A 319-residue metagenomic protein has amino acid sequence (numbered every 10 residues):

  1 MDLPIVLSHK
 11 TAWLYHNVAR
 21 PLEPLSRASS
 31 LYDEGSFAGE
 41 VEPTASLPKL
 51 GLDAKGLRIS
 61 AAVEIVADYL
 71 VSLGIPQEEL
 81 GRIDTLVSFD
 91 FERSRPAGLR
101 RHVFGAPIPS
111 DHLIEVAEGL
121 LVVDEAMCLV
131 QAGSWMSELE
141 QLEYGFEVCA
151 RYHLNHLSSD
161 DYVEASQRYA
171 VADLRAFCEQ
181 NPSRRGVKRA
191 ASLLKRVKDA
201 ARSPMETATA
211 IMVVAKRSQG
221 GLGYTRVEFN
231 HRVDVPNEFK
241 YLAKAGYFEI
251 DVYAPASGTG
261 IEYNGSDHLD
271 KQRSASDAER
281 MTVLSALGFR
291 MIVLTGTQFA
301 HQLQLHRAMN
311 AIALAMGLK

Functional and structural regions predicted by a protein language model:
M1-G186: Short gly/ser-rich loop at a beta-strand->alpha-helix junction or flexible surface loop bordering the NTP-binding
E164-K319: Surface segments flanking catalytic/ligand-binding clefts of nucleic-acid enzymes
